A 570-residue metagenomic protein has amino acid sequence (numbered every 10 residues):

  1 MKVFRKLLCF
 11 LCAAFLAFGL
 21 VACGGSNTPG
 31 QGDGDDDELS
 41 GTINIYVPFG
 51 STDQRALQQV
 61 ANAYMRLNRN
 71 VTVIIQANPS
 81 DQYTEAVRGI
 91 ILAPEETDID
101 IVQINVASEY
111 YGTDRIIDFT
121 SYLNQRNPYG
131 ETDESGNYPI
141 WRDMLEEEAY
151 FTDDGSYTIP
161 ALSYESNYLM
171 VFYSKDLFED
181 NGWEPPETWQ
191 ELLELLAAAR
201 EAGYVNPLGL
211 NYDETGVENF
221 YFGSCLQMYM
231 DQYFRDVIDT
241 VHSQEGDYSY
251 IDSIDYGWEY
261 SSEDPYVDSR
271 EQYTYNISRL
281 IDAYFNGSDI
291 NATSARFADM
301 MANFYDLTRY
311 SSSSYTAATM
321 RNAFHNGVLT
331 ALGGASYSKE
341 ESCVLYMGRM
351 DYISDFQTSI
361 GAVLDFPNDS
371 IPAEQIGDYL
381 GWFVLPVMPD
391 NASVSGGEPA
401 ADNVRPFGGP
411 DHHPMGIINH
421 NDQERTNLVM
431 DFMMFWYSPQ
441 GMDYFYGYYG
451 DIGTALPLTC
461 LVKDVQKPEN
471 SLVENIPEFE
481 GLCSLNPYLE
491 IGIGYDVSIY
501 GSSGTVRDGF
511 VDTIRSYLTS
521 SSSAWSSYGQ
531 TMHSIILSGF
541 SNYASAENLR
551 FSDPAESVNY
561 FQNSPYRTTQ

Functional and structural regions predicted by a protein language model:
E38-G50, V71-Q76, P160: Short, well-ordered beta-strand elements
D53, Q59-N62, Q232-R235, V267-D268 (+1 more regions): Extracytoplasmic/periplasmic substrate-binding proteins
A63-M144, D176-N181, P185, L345 (+1 more regions): Extracytoplasmic "Venus flytrap"/periplasmic binding protein-like
N105-Y168, T240-W258, G381-V384, N391-A400: Hinge/lid segment of periplasmic solute-binding proteins
F172-K175, P410-R425, Y444-Y448, P457: A bilobed periplasmic-binding-protein/Venus flytrap-type ligand-binding module shared by bacterial periplasmic
L196, D236-G327: Glycine-centered hinge/linker elements that transmit conformational signals in sensory and ligand-binding systems
T293, K463-K467, S471-Q570: Conserved C-terminal helix/tail region of periplasmic/extracytoplasmic solute-binding proteins
M433-D464: Periplasmic-binding protein-like
